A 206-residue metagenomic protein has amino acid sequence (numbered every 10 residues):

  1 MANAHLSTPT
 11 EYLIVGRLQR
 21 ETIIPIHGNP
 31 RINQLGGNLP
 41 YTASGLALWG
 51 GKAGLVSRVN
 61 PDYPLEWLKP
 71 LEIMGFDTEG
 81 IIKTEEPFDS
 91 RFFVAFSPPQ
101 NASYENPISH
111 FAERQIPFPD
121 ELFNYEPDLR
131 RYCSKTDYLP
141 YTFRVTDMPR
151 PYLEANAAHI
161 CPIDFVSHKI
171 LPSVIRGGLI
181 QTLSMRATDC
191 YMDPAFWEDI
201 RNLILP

Functional and structural regions predicted by a protein language model:
M1-I26: Positively charged, low-complexity intrinsically disordered leader regions
H5-P9, L48, C133, V145-N156 (+2 more regions): Flexible, charged surface loops at secondary-structure boundaries
L13-V15, K135-T136, A157-H159, S184: Structural motif
R20-H27, N33, K52-A157: Conserved N-terminal subdomain of the carbohydrate kinase-like
G28-S44: Short catalytic helix/loop segments, enriched in acidic residues and glycine and frequently bearing histidine
G36-P40, K83-E85, A187-Y191: Short, acidic/turn-prone active-site loops that include or flank metal/cofactor- and phosphate-binding residues
S44-K52: Alpha-helix C-terminal capping segments
A155-P206: Conserved beta-alpha-beta core of the PfkB/ribokinase-like small-molecule kinase fold
